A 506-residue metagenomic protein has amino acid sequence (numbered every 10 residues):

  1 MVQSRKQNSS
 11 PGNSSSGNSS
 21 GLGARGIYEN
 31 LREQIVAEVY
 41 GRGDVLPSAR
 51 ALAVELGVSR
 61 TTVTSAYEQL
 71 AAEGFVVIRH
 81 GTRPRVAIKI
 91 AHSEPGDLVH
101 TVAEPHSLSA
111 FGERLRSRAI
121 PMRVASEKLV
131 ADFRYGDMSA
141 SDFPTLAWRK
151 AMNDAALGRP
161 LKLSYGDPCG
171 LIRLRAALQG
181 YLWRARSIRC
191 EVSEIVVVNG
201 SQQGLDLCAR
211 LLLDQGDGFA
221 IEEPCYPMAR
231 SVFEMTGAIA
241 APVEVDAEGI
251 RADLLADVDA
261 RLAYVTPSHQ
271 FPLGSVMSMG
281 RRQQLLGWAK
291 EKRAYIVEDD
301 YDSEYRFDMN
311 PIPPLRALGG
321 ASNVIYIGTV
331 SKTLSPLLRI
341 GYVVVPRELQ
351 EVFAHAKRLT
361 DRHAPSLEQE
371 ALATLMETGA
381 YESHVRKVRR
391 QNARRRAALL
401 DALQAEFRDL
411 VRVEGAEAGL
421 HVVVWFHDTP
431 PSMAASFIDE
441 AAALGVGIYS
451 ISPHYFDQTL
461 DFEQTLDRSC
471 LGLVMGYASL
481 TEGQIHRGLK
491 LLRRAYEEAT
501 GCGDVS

Functional and structural regions predicted by a protein language model:
M1-N153, A354, R358-P365, A373-M376 (+6 more regions): N-terminal basic, amphipathic alpha-helical segments
L52, S268-F271, T333: A short, flexible beta-alpha/helix-coil linker loop
W148, G320, I325-R390: Conserved core segment of the aminotransferase class I/II
M152-K292, E304-Y305, N310-A321, I325 (+4 more regions): Conserved core of the PLP fold type I
